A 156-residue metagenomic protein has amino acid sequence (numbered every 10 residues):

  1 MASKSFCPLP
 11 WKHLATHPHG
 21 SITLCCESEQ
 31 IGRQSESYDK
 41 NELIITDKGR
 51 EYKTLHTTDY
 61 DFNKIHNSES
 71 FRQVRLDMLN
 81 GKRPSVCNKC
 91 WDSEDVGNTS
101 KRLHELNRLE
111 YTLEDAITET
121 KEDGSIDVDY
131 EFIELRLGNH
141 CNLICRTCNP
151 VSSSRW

Functional and structural regions predicted by a protein language model:
M1-E110, D115, D129-E134: Accessory C-terminal segments flanking Radical SAM cores
K12-H19, D123-V151: N-terminal pre-triad scaffold of radical SAM enzymes
I44, R155-W156: A solvent-exposed, charged loop/short amphipathic helix patch at secondary-structure junctions
W91-S93, C148-S153: Detector for the c-type heme attachment site
I117-K121: Formylglycine-dependent sulfatase
